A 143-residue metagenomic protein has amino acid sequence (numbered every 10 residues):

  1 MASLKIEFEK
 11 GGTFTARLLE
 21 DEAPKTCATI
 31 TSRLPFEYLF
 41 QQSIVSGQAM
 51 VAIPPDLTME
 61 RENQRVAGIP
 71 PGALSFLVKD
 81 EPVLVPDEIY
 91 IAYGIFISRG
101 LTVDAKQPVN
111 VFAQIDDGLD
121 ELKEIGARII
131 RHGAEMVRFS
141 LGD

Functional and structural regions predicted by a protein language model:
L4-I6: Metallocofactor- and cofactor-centric catalytic cores in central/energy metabolism, strongly enriched
E9-G11: Glycine-centered tight beta-turn/hairpin loop motif at sheet-sheet or coil-to-beta transitions
A16-D143: Glycine-rich active-site loops that engage anionic ligands at enzyme catalytic sites
